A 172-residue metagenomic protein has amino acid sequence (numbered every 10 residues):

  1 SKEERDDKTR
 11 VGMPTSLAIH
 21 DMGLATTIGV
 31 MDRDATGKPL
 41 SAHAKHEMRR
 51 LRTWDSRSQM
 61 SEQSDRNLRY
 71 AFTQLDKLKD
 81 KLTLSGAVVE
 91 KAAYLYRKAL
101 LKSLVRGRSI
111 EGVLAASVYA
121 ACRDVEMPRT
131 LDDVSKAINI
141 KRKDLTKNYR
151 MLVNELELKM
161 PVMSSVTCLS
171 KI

Functional and structural regions predicted by a protein language model:
S1-I172: Non-catalytic, interaction-prone regions of core transcription and DNA-replication machinery
